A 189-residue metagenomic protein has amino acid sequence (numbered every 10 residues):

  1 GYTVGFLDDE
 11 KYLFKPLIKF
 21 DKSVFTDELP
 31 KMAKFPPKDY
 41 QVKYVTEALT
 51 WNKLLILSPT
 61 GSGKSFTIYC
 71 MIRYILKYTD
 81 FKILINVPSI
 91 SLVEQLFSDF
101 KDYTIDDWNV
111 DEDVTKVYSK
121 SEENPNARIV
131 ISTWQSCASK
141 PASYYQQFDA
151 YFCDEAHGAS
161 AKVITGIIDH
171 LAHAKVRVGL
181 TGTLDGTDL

Functional and structural regions predicted by a protein language model:
G1-F20: Interdomain "pre-motor" coupling segment immediately N-terminal to P-loop NTPase/helicase cores
I18-L57: Conserved pre-motif I regulatory segment
W51-R73: Walker A/P-loop
S65-C70, Y74-D102: Conserved Walker A/P-loop ATP-binding site and its immediately adjacent core in helicase/helicase-like ATPase domains
I90-K120: Conserved helix-turn-beta segment of the N-terminal RecA-like "Helicase ATP-binding" lobe in SF1/SF2 helicases
S119-A150, A161-G166: Conserved helix/coil segment N-terminal to the catalytic DExD/H
Y151, E155-H157: Conserved Walker B
H157-L189: Post-DEXD/H (motif II) to motif III coupling segment of the RecA-like Helicase ATP-binding lobe
